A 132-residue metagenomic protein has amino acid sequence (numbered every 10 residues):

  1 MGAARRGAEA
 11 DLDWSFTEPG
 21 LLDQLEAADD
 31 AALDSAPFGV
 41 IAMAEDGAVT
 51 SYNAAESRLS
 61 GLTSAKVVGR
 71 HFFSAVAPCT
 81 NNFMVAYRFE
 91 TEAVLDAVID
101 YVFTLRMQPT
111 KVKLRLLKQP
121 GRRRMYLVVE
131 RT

Functional and structural regions predicted by a protein language model:
G2-F16, R122-T132: PAS-family sensory domains
A3, A8, G20-L21, A31 (+2 more regions): Non-catalytic sensory/regulatory segments that transmit input signals in bacterial signaling proteins
T17-S57: Sensory modules in modular signal-transduction proteins
E45-T132: Sensory/regulatory domains in signal-transduction proteins
